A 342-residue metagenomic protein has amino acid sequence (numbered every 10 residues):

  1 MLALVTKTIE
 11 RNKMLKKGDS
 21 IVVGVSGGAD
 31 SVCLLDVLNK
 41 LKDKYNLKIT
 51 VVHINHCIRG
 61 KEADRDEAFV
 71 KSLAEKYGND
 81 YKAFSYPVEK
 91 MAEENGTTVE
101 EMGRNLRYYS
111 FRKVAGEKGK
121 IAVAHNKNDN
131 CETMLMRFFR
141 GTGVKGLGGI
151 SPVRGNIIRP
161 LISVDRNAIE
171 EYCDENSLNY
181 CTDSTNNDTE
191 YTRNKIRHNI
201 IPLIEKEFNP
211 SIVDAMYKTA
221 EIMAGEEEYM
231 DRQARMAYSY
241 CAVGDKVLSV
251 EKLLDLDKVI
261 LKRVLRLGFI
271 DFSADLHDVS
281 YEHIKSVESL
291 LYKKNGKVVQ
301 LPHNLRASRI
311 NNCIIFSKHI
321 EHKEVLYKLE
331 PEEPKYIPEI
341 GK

Functional and structural regions predicted by a protein language model:
M1-V25, A29-P202: Core alpha/beta nucleotide-donor-binding catalytic domains of modification enzymes
L2-D30, K48-T50, I54, L106 (+2 more regions): AMP-forming adenylation/ATP pyrophosphatase catalytic core
K17, V123, S184, D188 (+3 more regions): Short, surface-exposed helix-loop/turn micro-motifs enriched in polar/charged residues
F139, E205, F269-S273: Hydrophobic/aromatic-lined pockets within catalytic cores
I158-V259, R263-L267: Contiguous mid-protein beta-loop-alpha structural module that forms a pocket-lining wall or clamp of enzyme active
